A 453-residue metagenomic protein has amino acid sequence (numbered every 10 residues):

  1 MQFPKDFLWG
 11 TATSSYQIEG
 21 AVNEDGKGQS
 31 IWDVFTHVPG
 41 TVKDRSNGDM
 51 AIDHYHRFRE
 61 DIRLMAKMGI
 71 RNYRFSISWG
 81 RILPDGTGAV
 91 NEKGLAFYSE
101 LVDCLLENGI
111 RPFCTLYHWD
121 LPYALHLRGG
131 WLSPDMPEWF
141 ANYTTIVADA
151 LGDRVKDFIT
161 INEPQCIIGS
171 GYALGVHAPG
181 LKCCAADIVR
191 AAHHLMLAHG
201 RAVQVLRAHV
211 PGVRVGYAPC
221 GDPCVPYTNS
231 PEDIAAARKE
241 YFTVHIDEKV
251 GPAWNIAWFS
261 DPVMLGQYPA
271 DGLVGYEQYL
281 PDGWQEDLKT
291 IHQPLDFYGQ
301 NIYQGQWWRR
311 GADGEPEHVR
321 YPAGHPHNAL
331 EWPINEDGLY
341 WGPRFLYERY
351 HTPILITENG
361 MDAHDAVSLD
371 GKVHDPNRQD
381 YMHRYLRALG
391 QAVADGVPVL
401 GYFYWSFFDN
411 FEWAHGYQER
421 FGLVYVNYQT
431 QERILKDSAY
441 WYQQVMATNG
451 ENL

Functional and structural regions predicted by a protein language model:
M1-V42, D85-T87, L95-G371, N377-L453: Active-site region of glycoside hydrolase catalytic domains
D6-L8, Y55, N72: A common structural microfeature
Q29-R63: Aromatic- and Gly/Pro-rich amphipathic surface segment
H56, R63-A66, A96-S99, D103: N-terminal, well-ordered alpha-helical segments
R57-S78, Q293-F297: Catalytic domains of carbohydrate-active enzymes, especially glycoside hydrolases
I77-V90: Glycine-rich, proline-tolerant flexible connector loops at the mouths of alpha/beta enzymes
